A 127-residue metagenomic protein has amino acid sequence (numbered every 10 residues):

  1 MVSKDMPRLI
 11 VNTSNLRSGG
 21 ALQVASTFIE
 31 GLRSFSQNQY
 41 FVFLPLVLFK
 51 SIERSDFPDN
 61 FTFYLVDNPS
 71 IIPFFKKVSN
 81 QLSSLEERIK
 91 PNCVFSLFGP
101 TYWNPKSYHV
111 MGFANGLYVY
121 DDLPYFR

Functional and structural regions predicted by a protein language model:
M1-K4: Non-catalytic membrane-proximal stalk/linker segments that position and tether the catalytic domains
P7: Nucleotide donor/acceptor-binding cores
I10, A25, F35-P100: Active-site donor-binding segments of glycosyltransferases and PAPS-dependent sulfotransferases
V11-S26: A short, glycine/small-residue-rich beta-strand->loop->alpha-helix junction that serves as a flexible
S14, P45-V47, A114: Cofactor-binding loop segments of dinucleotide-utilizing enzymes, especially the Rossmann-like FAD- and NAD(P)+-binding
S18-G20, F49-I52, Y102-K106, Y118-D121: Short catalytic/ligand-binding loop motif for oxyanion handling, primarily in non-cytosolic enzymes, centered on
L32: Aromatic pocket-lining residues of Rossmann-like dinucleotide-binding sites
C93-F95, P105-F126: Active-site proximal beta-strand in glycosyltransferases
